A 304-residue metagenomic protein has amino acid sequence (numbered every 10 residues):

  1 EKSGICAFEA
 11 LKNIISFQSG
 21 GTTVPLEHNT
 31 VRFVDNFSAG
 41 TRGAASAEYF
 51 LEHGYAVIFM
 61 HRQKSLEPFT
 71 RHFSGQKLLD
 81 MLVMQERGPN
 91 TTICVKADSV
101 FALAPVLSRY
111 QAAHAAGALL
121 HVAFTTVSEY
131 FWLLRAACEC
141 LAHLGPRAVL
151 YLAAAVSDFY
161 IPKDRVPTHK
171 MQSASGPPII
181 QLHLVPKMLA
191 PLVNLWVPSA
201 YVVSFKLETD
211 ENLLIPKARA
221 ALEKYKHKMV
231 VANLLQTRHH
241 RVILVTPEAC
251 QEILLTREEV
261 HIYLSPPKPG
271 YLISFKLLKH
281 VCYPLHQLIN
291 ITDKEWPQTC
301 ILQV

Functional and structural regions predicted by a protein language model:
E1-V304: A cross-family phosphate/adenosyl-ligand binding-site feature
